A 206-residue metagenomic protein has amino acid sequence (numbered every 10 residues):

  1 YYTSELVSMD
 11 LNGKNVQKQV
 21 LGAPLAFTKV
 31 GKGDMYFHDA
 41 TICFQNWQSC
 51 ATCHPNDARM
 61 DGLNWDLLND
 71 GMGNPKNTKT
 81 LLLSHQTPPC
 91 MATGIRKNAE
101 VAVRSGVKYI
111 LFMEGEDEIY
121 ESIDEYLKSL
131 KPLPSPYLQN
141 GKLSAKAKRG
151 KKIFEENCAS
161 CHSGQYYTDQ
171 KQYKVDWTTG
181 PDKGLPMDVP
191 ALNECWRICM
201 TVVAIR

Functional and structural regions predicted by a protein language model:
Y1-R206: Periplasmic c-type cytochrome electron-transfer domains
